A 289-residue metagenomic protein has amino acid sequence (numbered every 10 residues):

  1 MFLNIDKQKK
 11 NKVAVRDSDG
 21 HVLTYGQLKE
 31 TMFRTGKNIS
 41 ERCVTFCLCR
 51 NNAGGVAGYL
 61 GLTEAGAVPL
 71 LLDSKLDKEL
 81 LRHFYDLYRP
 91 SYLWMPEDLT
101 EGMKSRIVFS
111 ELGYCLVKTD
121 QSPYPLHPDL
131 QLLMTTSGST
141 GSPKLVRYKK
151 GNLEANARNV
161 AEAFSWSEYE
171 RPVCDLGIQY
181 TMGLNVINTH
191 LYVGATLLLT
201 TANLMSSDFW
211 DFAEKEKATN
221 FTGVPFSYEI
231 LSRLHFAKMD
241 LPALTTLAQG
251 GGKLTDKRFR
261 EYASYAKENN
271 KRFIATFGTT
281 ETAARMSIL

Functional and structural regions predicted by a protein language model:
M1-A14, Q131: A short N-terminal helical cap/helix-turn-helix that marks the beginning of AMP-binding/adenylate-forming
K10, Y114, K118-T135, S142 (+1 more regions): Conserved pre-ATP/AMP-binding loop-to-beta segment of ANL
N11-S40, N52, E79-R82, Y148-G151: Conserved AMP-binding/adenylate-forming core of the ANL superfamily
T24-Y25, L130-R158: Conserved AMP-binding A3 loop
T31, C49-R50, L70-Y85, A195-E216: ATP-dependent adenylate-forming carboxylate-activation enzymes
T35-L76, D175-G177: Conserved AMP-binding/adenylate-forming
E154-R171, Q179-N220: Conserved AMP-binding/adenylation subdomain of ANL enzymes
A218-T222, S232-L289: Gly/Ser/Thr-rich phosphate-binding loop
